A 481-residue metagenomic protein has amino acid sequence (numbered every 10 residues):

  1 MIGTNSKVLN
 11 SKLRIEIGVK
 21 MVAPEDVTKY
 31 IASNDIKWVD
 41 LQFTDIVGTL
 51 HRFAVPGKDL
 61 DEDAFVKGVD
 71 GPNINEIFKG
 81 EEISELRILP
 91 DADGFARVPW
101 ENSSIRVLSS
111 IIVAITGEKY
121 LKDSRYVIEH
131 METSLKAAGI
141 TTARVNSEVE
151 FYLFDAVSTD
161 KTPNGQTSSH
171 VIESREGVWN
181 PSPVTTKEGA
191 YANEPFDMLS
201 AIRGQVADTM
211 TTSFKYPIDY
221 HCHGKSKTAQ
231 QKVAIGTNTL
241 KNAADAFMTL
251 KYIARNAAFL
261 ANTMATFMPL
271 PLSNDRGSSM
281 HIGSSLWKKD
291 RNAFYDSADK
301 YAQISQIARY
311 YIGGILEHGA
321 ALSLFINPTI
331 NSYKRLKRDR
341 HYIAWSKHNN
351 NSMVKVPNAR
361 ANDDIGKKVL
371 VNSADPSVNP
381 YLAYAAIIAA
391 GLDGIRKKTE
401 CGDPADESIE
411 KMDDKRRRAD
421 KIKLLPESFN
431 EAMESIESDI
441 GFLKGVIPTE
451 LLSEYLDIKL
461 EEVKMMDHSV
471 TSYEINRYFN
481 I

Functional and structural regions predicted by a protein language model:
I17-I481: Glycine-rich, acidic/polar active-site loops that bind/position phosphate-bearing ligands
